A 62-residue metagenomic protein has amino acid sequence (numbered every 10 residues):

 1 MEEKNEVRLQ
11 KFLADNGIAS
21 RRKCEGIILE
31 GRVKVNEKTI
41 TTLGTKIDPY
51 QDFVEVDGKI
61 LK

Functional and structural regions predicted by a protein language model:
M1-K62: S4-like RNA-binding module at protein N-termini
